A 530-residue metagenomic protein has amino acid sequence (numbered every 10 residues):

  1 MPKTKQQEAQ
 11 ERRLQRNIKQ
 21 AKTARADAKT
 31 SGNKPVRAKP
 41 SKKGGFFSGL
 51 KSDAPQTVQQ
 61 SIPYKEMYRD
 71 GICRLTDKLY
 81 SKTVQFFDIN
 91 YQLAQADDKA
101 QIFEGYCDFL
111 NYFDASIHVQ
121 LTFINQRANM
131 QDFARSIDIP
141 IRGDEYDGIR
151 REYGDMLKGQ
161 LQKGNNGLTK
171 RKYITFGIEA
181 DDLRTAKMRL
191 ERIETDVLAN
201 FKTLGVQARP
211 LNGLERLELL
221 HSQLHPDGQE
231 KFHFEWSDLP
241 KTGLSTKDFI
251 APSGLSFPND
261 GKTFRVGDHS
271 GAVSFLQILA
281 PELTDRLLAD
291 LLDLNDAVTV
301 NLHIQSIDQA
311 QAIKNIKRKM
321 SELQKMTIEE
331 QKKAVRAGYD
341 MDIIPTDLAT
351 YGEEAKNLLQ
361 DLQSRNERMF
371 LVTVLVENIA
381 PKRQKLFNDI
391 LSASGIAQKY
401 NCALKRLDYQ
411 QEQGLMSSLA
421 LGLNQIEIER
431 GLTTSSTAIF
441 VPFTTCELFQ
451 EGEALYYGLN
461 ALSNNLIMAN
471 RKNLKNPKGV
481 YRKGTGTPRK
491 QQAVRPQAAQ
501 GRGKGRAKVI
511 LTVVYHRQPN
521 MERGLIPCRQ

Functional and structural regions predicted by a protein language model:
P2-T445: Extended, folded cores of ATP/NTP-driven motor/assembly subunits in large transport and secretion machines
C73-R74, F86-I89, A96-D98, F103-N111 (+2 more regions): Glycine-rich phosphate-binding loop of nucleotide-binding enzymes
P258, P442-Y456, L466: Flexible, glycine/threonine-enriched loop-and-boundary segments that flank and lead into catalytic domains of large
